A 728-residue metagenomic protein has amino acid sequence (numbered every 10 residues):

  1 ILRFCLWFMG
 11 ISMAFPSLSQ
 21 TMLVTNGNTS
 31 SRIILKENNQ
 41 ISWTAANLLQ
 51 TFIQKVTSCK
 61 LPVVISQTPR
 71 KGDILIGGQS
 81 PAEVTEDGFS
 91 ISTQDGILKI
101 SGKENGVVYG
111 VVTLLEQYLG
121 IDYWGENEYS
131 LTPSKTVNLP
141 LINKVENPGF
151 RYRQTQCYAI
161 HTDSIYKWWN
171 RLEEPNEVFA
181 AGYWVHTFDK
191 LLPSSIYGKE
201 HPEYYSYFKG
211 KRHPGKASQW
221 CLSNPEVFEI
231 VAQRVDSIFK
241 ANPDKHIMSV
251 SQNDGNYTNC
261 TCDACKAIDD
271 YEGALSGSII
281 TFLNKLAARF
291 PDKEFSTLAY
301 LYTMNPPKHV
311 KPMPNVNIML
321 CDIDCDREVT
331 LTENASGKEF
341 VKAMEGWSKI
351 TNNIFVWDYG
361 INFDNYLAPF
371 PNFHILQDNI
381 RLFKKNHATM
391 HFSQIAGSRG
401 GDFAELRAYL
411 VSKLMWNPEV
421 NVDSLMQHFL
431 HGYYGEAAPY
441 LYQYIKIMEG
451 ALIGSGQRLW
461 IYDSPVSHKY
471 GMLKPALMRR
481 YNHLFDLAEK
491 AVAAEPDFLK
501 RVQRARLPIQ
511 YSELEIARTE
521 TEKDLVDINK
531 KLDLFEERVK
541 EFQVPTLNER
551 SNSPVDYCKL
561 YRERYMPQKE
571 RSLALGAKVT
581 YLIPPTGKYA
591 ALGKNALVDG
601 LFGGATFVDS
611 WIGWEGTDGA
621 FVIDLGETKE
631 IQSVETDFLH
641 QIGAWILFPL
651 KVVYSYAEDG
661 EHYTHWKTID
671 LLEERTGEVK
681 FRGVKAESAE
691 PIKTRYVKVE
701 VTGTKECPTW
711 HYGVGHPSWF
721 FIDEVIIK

Functional and structural regions predicted by a protein language model:
T29-S30, N38-I41, A45-L48, F52 (+6 more regions): Feature activates predominantly on carbohydrate-active enzymes
P62-T85: Short, well-ordered secondary-structure micro-motifs within conserved domains or adaptor modules
E226-E229, K338-A437, Q443: Structured mid-domain segments that build the active-site/substrate or prosthetic-cofactor binding neighborhood
S296-D324, L367-H374, G400-A408: Substrate-binding cleft/loops of secretory-pathway carbohydrate-active enzymes
P306-M313, L320-N362: Glycoside hydrolase catalytic-domain groove-lining segments
L414-K594: Catalytic domains of carbohydrate-active enzymes that cleave complex glycans
G603-H665, K680-K728: Aromatic, loop-rich ligand-recognition surfaces of beta-strand-rich domains
